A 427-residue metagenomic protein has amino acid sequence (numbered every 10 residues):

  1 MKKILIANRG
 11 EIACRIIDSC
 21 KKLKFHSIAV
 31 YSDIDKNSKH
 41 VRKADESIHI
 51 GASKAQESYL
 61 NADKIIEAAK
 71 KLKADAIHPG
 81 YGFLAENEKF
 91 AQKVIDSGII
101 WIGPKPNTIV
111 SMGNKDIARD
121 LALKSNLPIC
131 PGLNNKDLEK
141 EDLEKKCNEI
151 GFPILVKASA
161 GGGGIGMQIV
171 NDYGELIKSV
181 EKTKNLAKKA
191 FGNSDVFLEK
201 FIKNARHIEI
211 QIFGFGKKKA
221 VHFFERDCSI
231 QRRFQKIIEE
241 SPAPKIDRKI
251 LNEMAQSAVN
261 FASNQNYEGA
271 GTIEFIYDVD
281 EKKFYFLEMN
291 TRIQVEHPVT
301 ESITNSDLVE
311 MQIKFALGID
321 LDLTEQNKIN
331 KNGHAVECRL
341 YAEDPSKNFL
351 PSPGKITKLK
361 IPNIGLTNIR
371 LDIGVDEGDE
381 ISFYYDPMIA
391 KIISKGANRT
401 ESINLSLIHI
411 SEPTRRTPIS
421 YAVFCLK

Functional and structural regions predicted by a protein language model:
M1-K124, D137-K145: ATP-binding N-terminal substructure of ATP-dependent carboxylate-amine bond-forming enzymes
I6-K22, S27, S47-H49, L72 (+9 more regions): ATP-dependent carboxylate activation and anion-phosphoryl transfer catalytic cores that bind Mg-ATP to form
D33, S53, N107, N135-L138 (+5 more regions): Short, solvent-exposed coil/turn elements at secondary-structure transition points
Q56-E57, I109, G166, H297-V299: A generic structural signal for short coil/turn motifs at secondary-structure boundaries
E412-T414, I419-K427: Positively charged, low-complexity/disordered segments
